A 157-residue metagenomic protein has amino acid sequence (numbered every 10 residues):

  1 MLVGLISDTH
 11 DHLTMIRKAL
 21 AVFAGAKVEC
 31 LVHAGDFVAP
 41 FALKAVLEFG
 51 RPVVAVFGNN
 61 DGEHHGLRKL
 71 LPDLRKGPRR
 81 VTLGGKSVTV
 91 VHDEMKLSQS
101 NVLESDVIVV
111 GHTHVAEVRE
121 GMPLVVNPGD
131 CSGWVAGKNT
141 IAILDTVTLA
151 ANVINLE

Functional and structural regions predicted by a protein language model:
M1-E48, G62-P72, K76-G77, N139-T140 (+1 more regions): N-terminal active-site segment of His-dependent metallophosphoesterases
L2-G4, T89, I108: Hydrophobic positions in the central parallel beta-sheet of the AAA+
D8, L31, D36, V46 (+5 more regions): Divalent metal-coordination and catalytic microenvironments
V46-G50, V102-L103: Short, conserved loop/helix-junction motifs that constitute active-site signature segments in enzyme catalytic cores
G50-D93: Helix-adjacent hinge/juxtasegments
V54, T82, S87, E94-L156: Conserved beta-sheet core of the metallophosphoesterase superfamily
